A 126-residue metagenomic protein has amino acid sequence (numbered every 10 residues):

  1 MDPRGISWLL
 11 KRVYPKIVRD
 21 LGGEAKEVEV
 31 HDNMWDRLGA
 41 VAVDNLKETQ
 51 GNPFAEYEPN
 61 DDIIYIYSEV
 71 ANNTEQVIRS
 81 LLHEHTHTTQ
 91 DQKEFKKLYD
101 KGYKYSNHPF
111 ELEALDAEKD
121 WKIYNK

Functional and structural regions predicted by a protein language model:
D2-I64, I123: Auxiliary, metal-adjacent structural segments of Zn-dependent hydrolase domains
V18, D61, E69-A71, T89 (+1 more regions): Generic alpha-helical secondary structure signal
W35-R37, V70-N72, K97, K101: Short alpha-helical interface patches
I63-L81: Short pre-active-site segment immediately N-terminal to the catalytic Zn-binding motif
E75-R79, Q90-I123: Post-HEXXH active-site segment of zinc metalloproteases
H83, H87: Histidine-centered divalent metal-coordination motifs
